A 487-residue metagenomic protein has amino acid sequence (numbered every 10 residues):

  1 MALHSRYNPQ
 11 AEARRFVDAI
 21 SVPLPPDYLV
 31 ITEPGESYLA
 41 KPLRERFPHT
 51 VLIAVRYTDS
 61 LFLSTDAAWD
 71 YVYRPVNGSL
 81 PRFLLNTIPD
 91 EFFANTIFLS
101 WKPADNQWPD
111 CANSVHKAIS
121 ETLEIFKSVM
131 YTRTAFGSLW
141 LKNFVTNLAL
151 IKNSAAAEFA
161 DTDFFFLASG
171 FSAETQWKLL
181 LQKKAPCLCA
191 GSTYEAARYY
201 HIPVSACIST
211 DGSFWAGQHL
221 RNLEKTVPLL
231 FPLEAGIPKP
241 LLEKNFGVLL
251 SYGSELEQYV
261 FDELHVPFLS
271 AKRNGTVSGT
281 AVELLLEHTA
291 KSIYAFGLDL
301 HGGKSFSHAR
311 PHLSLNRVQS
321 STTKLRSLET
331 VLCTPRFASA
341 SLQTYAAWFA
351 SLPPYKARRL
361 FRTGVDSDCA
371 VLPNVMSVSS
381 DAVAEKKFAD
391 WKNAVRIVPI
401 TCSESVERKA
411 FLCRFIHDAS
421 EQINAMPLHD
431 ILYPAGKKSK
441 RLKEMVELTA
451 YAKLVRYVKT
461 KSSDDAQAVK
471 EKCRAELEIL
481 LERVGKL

Functional and structural regions predicted by a protein language model:
M1-K184, E195-Y200, W215-V227, I237 (+3 more regions): N-terminal donor/sugar-recognition subdomains of glycan-related enzymes, prototypically the membrane-proximal stem
Q107-W140, N274, G279-N316, A450-K453: Charge-patterned, long linear interaction tracts outside catalytic cores
A168, A190, T210, P232 (+2 more regions): Generic beta-strand/beta-sheet core signal
C187-T193, A281: Extended, hydrophobic alpha-helical segments in both membrane/secreted and soluble proteins
T193-Y194, Y200-D211, H288-A309, V484: Glycine-rich phosphate/pyrophosphate-binding loops and their adjacent beta-strand/loop elements at enzyme active sites
I208, L230-I237: Carboxylate/His-rich catalytic cores and anion/metal-binding grooves
K239-L300: Active-site/ligand-binding-proximal alpha/beta "capping" segment
Q319-P335: Short, flexible loop segments at boundaries between secondary-structure elements
